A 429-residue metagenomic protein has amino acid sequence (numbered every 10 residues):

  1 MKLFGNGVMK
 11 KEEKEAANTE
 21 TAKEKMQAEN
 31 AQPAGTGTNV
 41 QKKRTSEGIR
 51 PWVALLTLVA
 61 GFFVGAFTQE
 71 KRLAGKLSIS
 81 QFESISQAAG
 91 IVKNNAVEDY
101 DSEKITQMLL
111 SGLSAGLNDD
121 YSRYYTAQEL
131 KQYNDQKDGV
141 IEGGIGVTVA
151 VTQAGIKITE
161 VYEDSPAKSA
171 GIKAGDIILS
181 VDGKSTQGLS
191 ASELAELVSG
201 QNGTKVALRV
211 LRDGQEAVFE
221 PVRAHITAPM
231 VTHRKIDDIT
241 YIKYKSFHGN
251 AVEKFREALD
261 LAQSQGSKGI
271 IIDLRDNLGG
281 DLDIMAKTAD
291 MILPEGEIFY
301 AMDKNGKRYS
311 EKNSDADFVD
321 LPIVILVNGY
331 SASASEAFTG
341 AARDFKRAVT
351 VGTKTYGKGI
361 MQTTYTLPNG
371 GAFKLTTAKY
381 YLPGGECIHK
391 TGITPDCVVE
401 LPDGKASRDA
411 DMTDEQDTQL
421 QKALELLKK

Functional and structural regions predicted by a protein language model:
K2-R123: Terminal targeting/pro-maturation regions of precursor/exported proteins
N39, E70, A74-L77, T159-E160 (+4 more regions): Cleft-lining beta-strand/loop regions that shape enzyme active-site pockets
S80-Q87, I91, K104, M108 (+12 more regions): Extracytoplasmic/secreted proteins, especially bacterial periplasmic and envelope-associated proteins
I91, I178-L179, V206, I388: Generic structural signal for buried aliphatic residues
N94-K157, K205-A207, D213-E220, M230-H233: Extended, small/polar residue-biased N-terminal targeting/export presequences and adjacent propeptide/linker tracts
G139-V181: Glycine-rich active-site/cofactor-binding loop and its immediate structural neighborhood
Q362-T366, F373-S407: Conserved P-loop NTPase
I388, K405-K429: Conserved functional hotspot residues or short segments at active or partner-binding sites across diverse domains
